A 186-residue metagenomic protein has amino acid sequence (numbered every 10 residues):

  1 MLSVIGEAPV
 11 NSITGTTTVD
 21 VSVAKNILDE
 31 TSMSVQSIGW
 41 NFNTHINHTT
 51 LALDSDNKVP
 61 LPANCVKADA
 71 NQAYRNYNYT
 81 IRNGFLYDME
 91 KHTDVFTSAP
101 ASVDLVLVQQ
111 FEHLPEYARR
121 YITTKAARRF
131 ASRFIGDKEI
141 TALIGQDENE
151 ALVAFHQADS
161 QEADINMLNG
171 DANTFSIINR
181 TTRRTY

Functional and structural regions predicted by a protein language model:
L2-Y186: Glycine-enriched, solvent-exposed interface loops adjoining structured elements
